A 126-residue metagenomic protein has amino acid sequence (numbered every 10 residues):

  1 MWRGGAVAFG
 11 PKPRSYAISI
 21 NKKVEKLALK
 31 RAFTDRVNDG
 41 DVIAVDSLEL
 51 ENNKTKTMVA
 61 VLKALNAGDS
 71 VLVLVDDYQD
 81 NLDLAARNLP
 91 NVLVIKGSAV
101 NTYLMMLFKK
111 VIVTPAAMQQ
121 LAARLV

Functional and structural regions predicted by a protein language model:
M1-K12: DPxDG-like acidic metal-binding loop motif
G10-V126: Extended polybasic, low-complexity segments that bind anionic RNA or targeting/receptor surfaces
